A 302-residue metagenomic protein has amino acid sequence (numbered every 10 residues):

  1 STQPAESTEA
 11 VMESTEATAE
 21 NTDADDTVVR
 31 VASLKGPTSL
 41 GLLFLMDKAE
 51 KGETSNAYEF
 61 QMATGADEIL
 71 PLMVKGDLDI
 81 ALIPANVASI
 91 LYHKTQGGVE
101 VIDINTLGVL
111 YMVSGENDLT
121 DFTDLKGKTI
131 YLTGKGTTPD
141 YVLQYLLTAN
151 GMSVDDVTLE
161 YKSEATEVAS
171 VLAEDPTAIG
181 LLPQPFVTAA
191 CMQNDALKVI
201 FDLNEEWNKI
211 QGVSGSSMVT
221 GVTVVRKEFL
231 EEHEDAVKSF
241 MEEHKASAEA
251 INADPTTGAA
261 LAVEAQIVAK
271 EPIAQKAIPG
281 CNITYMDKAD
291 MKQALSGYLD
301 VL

Functional and structural regions predicted by a protein language model:
A10-V154, L159-Y161, A178, Q184 (+1 more regions): Short, glycine-/small- and polar/acidic-enriched structural segments that line small-molecule recognition paths
L40-D47, D67, P71, K75 (+11 more regions): Solvent-exposed, polar/charged alpha-helical surfaces in well-ordered, non-transmembrane soluble domains, broadly
A49-N56, E205-S216, I283-M291: Short, solvent-exposed loop/beta-turn-alpha elements that line the ligand-binding surface or hinge of extracytoplasmic
A85-V87, T95, E167-L261: Pocket-lining segment of extracytoplasmic ligand-binding domains
K126-K128, V222, C281-T284: Flexible glycine/proline-enriched surface loops and loop-helix/loop-strand junctions
L230-V301: Secondary-structure end/capping motifs
